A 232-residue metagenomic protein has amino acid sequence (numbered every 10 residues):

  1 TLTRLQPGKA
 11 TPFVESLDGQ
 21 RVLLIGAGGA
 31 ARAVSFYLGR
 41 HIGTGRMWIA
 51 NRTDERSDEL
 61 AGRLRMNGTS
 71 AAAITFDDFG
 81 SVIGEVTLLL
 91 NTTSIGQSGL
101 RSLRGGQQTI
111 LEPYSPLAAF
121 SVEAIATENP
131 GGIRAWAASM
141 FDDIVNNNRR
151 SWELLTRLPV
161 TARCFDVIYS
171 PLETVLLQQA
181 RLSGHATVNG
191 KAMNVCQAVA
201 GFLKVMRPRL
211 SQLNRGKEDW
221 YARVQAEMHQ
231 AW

Functional and structural regions predicted by a protein language model:
L2, A10-G39: Glycine-rich adenosine-cofactor-binding loop
R4, F36-R40, G62, M66 (+3 more regions): Short, well-ordered alpha-helices that flank and scaffold nucleotide-derived cofactor binding pockets
Q6-G19, N129-W232: Adenosine-phosphate binding glycine-rich loop
V22-L24, I49, D166: Hydrophobic Val/Ile/Leu positions in short beta-strands of Rossmann-like dinucleotide-binding domains
A30, S94-S98, S170, M193: Short glycine-rich anion-binding loops that position phosphate/pyrophosphate groups of nucleotides and phosphorylated
H41-N67: NAD(P)-binding Rossmann-fold cofactor-contacting core
T53-R56, F76-W152: Rossmann-like NAD(P)-binding element
N67-D77: Rossmann-fold cofactor-recognition segment
